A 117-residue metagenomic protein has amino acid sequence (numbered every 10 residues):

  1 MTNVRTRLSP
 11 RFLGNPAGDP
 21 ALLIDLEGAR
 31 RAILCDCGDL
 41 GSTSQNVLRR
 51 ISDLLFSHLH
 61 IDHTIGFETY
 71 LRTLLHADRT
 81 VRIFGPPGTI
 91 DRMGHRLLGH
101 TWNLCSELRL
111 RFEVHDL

Functional and structural regions predicted by a protein language model:
M1-L117: Binuclear metal-dependent hydrolase catalytic cores
